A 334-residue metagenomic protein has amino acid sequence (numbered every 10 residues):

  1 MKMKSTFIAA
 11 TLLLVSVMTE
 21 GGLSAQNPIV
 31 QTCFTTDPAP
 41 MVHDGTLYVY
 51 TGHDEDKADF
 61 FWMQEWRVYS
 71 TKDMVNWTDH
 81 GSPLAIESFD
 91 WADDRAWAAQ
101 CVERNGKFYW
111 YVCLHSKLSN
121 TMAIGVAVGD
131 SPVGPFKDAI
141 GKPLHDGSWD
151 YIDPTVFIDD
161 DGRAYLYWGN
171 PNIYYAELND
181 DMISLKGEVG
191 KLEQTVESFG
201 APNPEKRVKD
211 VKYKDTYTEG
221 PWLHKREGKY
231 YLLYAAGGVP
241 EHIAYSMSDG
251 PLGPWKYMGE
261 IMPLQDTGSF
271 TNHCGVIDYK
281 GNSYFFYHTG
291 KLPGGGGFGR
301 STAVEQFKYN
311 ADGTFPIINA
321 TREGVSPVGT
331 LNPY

Functional and structural regions predicted by a protein language model:
M1-Q26: Bacterial Sec-dependent N-terminal signal peptides
L23-Y334: Carbohydrate-active catalytic/glycan-binding domains of CAZyme proteins, especially the secreted or lumenal ectodomains
